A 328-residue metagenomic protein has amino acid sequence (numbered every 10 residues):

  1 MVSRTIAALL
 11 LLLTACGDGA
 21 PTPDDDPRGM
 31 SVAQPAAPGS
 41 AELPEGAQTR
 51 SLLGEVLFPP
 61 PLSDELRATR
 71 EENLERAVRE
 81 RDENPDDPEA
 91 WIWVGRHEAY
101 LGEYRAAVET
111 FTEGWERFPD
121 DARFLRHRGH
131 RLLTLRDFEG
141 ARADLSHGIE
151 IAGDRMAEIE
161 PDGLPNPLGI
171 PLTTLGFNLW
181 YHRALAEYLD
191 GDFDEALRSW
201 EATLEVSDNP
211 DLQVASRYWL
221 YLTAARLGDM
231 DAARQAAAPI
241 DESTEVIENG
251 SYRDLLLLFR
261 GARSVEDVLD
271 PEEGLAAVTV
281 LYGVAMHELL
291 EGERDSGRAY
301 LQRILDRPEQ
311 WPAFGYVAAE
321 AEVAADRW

Functional and structural regions predicted by a protein language model:
G17-E89, W93, W328: N-terminal leader/linker segments that initiate helical-solenoid repeat arrays
R79-E80, E113-G114, H147-G148, G169 (+2 more regions): Canonical positions in the second alpha-helix
P85, P119, G153, T174 (+3 more regions): Short coil turns that delineate tetratricopeptide repeat
R96, H130, L185, L222-A224 (+2 more regions): Residue-level recognition of tetratricopeptide repeat
